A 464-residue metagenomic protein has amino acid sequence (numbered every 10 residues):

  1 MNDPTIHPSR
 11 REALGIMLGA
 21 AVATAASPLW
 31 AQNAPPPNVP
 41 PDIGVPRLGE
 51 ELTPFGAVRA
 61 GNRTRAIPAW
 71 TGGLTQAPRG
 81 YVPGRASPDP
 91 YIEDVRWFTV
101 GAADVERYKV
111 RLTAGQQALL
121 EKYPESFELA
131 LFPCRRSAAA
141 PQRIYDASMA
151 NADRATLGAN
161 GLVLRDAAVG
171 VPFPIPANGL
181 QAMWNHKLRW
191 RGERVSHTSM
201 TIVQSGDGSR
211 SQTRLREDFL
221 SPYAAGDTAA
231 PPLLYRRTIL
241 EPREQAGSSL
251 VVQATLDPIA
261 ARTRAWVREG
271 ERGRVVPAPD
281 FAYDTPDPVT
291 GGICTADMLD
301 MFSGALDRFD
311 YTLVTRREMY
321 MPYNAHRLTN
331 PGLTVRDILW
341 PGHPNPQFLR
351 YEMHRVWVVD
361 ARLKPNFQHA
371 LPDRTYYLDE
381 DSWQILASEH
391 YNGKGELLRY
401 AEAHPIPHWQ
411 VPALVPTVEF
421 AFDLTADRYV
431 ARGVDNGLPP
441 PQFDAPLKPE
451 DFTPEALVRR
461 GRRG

Functional and structural regions predicted by a protein language model:
N2-A21: N-terminal secretory signal peptides and thylakoid transit peptides that target proteins across membranes
H7, S27-E51, F55-V58: C-terminal segment of N-terminal export signals and the immediately downstream linker at the start of the mature
L18-V22, P28-A31: Short, intrinsically disordered, low-complexity terminal segments
V45-G72, V100, T113, R236-A246 (+2 more regions): Gly/Pro-enriched, hydrophobic low-complexity segments that function as extracytoplasmic propeptides/linkers
G49, T53-R262, E269: Solvent-exposed N-terminal domain segments of exported/luminal and surface proteins
N185, W190-R191, T198-Q245, L299-Y376 (+1 more regions): Extended beta-strand-rich segments in extracellular/periplasmic secretory proteins, especially within noncatalytic
P440-G464: Long, C-terminal catalytic modules of enzymes
